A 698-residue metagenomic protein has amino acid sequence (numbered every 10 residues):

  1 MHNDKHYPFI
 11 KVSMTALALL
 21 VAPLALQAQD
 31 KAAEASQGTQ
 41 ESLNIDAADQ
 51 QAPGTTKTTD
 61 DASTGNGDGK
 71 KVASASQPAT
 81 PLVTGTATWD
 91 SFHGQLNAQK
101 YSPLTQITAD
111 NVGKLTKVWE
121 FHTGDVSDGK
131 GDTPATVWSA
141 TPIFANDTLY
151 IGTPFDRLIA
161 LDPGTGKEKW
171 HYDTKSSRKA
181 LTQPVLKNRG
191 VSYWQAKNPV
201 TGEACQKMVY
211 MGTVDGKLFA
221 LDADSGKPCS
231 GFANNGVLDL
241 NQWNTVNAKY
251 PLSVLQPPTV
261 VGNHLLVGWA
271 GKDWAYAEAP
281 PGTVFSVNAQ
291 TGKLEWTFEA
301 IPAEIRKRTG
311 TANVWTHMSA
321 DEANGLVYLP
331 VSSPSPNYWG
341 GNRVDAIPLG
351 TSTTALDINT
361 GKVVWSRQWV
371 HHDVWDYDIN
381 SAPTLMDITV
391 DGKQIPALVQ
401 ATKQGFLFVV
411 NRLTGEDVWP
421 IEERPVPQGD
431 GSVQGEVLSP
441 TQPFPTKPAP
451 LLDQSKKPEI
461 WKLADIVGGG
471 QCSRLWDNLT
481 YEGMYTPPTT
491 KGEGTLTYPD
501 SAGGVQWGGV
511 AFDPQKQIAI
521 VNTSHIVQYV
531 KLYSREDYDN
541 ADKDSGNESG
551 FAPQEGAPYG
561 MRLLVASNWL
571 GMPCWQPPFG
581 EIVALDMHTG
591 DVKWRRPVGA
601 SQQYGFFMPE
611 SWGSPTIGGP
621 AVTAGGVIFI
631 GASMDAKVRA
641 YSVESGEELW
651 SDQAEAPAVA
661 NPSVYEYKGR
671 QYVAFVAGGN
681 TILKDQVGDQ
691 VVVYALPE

Functional and structural regions predicted by a protein language model:
H2-A28: Gram-negative bacterial Sec-dependent N-terminal signal peptides
Q29-S76: Compositionally biased, proline/threonine/alanine/serine-rich low-complexity intrinsically disordered stretches
G65-E120, A464-K491, V592: Blade/loop signatures of beta-propeller domains
W89-H93, P134-R157, Q183-K217, Y250-Y276 (+11 more regions): Repeat-blade elements of multi-bladed beta-propeller folds
D90, L96-P103, D125-K130, I159 (+2 more regions): Short, solvent-exposed loop/turn elements at domain surfaces
P103-Y150, S177, N244, K491-A502: Asp/Glu-centered strand-loop micro-motifs enriched in Gly/Pro and often flanked by an aromatic residue
G113-V126, L158-L181, Q195-V200, L218-K249 (+11 more regions): Extracytoplasmic/lumenal domain signature
Q442, T446-Q528, E536-D537, E581-A584: Long, low-complexity segments enriched in small/aliphatic residues
